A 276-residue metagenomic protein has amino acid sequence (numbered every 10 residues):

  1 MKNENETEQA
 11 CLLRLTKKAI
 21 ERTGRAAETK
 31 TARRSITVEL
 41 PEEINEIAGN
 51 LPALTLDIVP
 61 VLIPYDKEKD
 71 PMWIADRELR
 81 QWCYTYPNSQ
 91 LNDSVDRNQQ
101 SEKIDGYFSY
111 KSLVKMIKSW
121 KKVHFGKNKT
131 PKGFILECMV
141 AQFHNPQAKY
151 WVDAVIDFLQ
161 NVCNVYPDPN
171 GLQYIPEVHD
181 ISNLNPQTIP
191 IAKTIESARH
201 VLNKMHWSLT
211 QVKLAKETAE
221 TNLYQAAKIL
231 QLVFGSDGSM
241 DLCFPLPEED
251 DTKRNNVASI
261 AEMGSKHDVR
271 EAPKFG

Functional and structural regions predicted by a protein language model:
K2-E6, P146-Q147: A generic structural motif
E4, Q9-K69: Conserved catalytic core of two-metal-ion nucleotidyltransferases
L13-E21, V114, K118, A141 (+1 more regions): Generic solvent-exposed, charged/amphipathic alpha-helical segments that serve as macromolecular interface scaffolds
T16-A27, K121-H124, V162, Y166: Hydrophobic, Leu/Ile/Phe/Ala-enriched alpha-helical segments that form helix-helix packing faces
I47-K115, G264, A272-G276: Extended, alpha-helix-rich binding/interface surfaces that flank or overlap catalytic cores and mediate recognition
N92-Q147: A long, hydrophobic alpha-helical segment
H124-P176: Hydrophobic, mid-to-C-terminal alpha-helical segments
G171-G276: Terminal (often C-terminal) interaction modules
